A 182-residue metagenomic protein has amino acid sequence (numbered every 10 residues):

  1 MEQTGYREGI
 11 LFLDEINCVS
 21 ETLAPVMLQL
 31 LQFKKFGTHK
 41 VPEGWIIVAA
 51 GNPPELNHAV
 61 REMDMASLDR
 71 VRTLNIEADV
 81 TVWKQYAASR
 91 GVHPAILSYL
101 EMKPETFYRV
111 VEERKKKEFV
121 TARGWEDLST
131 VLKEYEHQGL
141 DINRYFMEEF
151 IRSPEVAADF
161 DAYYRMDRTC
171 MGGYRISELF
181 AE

Functional and structural regions predicted by a protein language model:
M1-P25, L30-E182: C-terminal regulatory/interaction module of P-loop NTP-utilizing enzymes
